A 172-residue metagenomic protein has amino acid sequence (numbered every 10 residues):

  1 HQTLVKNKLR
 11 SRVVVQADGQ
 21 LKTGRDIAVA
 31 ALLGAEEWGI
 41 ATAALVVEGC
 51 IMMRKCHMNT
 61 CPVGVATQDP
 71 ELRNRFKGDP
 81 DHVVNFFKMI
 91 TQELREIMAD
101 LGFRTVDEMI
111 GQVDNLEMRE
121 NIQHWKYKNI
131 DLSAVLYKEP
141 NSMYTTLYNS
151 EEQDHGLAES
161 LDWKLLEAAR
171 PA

Functional and structural regions predicted by a protein language model:
H1-N74, A172: Glycine-rich phosphate/ribose-binding loops and adjacent secondary-structure elements that form binding surfaces
V46-V113, E117-M118: Active-site or pore-adjacent capping/gating segments
F103-S160: Terminal amphipathic helices with adjacent charged low-complexity linkers/tails
L157-A172: C-terminal accessory/binding modules appended to enzymatic or scaffolding proteins
